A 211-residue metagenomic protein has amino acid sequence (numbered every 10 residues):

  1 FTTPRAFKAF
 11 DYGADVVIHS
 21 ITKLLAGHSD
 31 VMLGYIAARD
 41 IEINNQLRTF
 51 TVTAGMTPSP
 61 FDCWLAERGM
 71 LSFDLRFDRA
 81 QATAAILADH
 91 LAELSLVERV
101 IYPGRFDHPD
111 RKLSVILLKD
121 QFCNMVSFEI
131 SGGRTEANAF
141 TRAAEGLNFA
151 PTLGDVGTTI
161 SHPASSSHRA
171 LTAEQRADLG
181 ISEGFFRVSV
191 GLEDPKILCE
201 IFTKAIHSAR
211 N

Functional and structural regions predicted by a protein language model:
F1-L96, I101: Conserved PLP-enzyme active-site core in the AAT-like
H19, H28, H108, H162 (+1 more regions): Histidine-centered active-site/metal-ligand motif
G27, P60-D62, L118-Q121, D178-E183: Short, flexible turn/loop "capping" segments at secondary-structure junctions
V31-L33, Q121-M125, E183-R187: Short, solvent-exposed beta-strand edge segments and adjacent coil->beta transition regions
A54-G55, A144-G154, A205-N211: A common structural junction motif
A66-L75, N124-S131, R187-G191: Short, well-ordered beta-strand elements within core beta-sheets of diverse protein domains
R76, R142, T158-N211: PLP-dependent enzyme catalytic core of the Aspartate aminotransferase-like
A85-V156, L171-A177: Conserved small-domain helix->loop->beta segment predominantly found in fold-type I
